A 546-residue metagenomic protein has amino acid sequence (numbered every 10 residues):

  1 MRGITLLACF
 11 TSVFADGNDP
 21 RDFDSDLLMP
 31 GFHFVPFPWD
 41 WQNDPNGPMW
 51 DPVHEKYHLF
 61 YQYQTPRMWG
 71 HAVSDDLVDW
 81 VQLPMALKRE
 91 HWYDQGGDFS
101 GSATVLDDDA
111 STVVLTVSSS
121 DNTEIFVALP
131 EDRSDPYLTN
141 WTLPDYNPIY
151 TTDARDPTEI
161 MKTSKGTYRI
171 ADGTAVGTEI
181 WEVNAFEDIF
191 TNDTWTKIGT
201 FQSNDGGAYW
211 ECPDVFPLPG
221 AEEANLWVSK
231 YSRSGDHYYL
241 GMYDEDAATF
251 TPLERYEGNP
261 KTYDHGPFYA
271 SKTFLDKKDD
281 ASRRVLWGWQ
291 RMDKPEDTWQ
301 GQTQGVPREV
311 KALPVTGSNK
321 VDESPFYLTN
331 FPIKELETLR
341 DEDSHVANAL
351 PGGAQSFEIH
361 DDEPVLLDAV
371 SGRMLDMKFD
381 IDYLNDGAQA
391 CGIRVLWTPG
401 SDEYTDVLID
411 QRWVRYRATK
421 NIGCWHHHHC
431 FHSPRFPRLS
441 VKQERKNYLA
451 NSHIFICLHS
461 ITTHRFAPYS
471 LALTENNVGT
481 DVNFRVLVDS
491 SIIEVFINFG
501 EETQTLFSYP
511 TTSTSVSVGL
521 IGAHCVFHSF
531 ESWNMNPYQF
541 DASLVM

Functional and structural regions predicted by a protein language model:
M1-D16: Fungal secretory targeting signals
G3, S119, G173-T174, E187 (+2 more regions): Short intrinsically disordered, low-complexity coil segments enriched in acidic
T5-L6, D76, V105, L366 (+1 more regions): Acidic/proline-rich low-complexity IDRs
A15-D156, I160-E211, P219-D264, L286-A354 (+3 more regions): Beta-rich carbohydrate-recognition and catalytic domains
G17-P20, S234, D244-Y269, L275-M546: Beta-rich accessory regions
W210-P213, F268-S271: Repeated scaffold domains used in trafficking and secretory/extracellular systems, primarily beta-propellers
F216-P217, L275: Short glycine/serine- and small hydrophobic-enriched flexible loop segments
